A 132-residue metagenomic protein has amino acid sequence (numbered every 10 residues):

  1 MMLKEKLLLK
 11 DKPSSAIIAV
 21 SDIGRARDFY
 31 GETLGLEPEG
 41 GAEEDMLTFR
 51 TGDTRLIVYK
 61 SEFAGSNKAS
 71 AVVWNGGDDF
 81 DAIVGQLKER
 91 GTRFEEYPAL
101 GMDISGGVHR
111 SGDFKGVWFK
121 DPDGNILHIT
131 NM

Functional and structural regions predicted by a protein language model:
M1-L9, G85-M132: Vicinal oxygen chelate
M1-R27, R55, A69-V72, T130-M132: N-terminal beta-strand motif that seeds the catalytic metal site of vicinal oxygen chelate
D11, I17-L56, S61-E62: Core segments of cupin and vicinal oxygen chelate
P13-S21, L47-R50, F63-T92, D113-K120 (+1 more regions): Vicinal oxygen chelate
D28, E32, A82-Q86, H128: Residue-level signal for well-ordered alpha-helical scaffold segments within enzymatic catalytic domains
L34-G40, V73-N75, G107-R110: Short linear motifs in intrinsically disordered
L56, G65, D103: Flexible, glycine-rich phosphate/dinucleotide-binding loops and adjacent beta-alpha linkers at cofactor/substrate
E62-F63, V108: Short Gly/Pro-enriched turn/cap motifs at secondary-structure boundaries
